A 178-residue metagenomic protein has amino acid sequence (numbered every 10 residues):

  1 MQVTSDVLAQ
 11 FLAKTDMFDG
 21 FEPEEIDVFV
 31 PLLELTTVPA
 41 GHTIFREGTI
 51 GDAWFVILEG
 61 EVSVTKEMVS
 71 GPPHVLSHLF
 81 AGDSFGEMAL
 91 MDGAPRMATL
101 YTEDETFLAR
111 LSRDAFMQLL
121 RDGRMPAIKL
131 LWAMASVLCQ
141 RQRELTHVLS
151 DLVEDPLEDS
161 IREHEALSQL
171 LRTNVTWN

Functional and structural regions predicted by a protein language model:
M1-N178: Cytosolic regulatory regions built on CNB/CRP/Popeye-like sensor folds
